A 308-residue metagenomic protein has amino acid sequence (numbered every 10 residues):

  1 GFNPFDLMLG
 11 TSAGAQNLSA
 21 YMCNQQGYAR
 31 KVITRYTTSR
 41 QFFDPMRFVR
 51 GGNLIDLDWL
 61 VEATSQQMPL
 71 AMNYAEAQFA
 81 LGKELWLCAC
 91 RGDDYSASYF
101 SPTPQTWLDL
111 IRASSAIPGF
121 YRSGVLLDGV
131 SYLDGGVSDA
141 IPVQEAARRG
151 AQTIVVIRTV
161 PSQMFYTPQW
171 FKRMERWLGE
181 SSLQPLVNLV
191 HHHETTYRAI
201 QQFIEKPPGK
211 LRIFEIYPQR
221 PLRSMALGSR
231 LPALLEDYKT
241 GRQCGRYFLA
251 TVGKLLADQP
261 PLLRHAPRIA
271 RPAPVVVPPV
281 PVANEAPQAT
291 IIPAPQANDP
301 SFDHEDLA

Functional and structural regions predicted by a protein language model:
G1-M8, S19-A308: Patatin-like phospholipase
G10, G14: Gly/Ala-rich beta-loop-alpha elbow adjacent to hydrolase catalytic centers
